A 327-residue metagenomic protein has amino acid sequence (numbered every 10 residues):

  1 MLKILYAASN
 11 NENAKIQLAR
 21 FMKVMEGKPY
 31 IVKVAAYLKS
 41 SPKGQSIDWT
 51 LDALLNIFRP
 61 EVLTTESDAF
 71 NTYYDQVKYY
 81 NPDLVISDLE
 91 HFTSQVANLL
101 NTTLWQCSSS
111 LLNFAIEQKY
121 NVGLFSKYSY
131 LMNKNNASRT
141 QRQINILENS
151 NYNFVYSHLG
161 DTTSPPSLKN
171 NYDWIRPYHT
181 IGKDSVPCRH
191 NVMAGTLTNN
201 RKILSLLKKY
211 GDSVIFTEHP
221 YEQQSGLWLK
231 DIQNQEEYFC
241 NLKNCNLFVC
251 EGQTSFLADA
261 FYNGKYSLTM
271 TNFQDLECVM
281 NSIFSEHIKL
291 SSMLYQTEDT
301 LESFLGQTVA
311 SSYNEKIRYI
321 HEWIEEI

Functional and structural regions predicted by a protein language model:
M1-N81: Glycosyltransferase specificity loop/lid
L5-L18, F125-S126, L131, S157-D161 (+1 more regions): Active-site donor-nucleotide binding/catalytic segment of nucleotide-sugar enzymes
Y37-K43, I47-W49, A53-N56, L197 (+2 more regions): Catalytic donor nucleotide-activated moiety binding site of glycosyltransferases and closely related
T65-D75, H219-Y262: Donor nucleotide-activated moiety binding/catalytic core segment of transferases that use nucleotide-activated donors
D68-Y128: Conserved nucleotide-sugar donor-interacting segment of glycosyltransferase catalytic cores, predominantly GT-B
V85-L89, F114, Y238-N281: A donor-sugar binding/catalytic signature common to diverse glycosyltransferases and related nucleotide-sugar
T103-D173: Active-site-proximal region of nucleotide-activated glycan assembly enzymes, centered on histidine/acidic-rich loops
S129-Y152, H287-I327: Leloir-type glycosyltransferase catalytic cores
